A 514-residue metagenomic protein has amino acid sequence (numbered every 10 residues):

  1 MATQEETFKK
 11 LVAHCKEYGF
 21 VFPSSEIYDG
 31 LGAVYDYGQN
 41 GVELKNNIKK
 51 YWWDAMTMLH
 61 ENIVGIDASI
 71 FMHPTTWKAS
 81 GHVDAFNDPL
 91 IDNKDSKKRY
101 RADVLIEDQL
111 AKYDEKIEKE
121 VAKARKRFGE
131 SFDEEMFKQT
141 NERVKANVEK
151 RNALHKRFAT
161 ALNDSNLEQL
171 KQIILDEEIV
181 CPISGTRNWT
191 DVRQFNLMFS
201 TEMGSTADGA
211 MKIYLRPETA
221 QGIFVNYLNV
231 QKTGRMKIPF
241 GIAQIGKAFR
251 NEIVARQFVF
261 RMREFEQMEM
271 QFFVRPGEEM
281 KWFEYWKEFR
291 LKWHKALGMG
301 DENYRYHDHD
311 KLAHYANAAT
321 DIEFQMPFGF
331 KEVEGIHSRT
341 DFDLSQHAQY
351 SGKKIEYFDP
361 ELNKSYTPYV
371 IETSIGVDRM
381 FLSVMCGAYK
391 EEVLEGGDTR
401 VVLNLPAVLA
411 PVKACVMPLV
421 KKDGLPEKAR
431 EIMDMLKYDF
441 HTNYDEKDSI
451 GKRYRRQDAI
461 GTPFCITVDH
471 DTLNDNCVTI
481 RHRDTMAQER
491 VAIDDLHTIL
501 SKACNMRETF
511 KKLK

Functional and structural regions predicted by a protein language model:
M1-K514: NTP/phosphate- and nucleic-acid-binding module
